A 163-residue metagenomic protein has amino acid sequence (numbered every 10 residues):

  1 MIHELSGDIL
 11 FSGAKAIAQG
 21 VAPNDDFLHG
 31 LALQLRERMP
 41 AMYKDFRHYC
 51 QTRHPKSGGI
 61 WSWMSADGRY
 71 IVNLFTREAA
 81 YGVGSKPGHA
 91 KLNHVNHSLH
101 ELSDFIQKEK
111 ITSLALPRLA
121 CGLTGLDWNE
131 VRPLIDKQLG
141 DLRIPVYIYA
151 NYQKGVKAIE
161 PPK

Functional and structural regions predicted by a protein language model:
M1-K163: Macrodomain-like recognition of ADP-ribose-binding/processing modules
